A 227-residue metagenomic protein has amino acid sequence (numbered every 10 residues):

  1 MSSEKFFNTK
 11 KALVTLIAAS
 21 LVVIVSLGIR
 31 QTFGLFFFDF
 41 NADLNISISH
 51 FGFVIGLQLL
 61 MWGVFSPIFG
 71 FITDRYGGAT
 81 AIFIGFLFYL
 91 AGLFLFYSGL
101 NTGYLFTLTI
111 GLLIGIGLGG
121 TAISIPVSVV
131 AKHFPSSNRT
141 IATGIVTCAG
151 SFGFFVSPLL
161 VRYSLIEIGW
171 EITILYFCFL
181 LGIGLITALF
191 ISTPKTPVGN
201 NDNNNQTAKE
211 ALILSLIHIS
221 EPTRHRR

Functional and structural regions predicted by a protein language model:
V14-I48, S66-F69: Extracytoplasmic
Q31, L59-P67, F155: Residue-level signature of mid-helix packing/kink "hotspots" within the transmembrane helices of 12-pass Major
F65-G77: Helix-to-loop junctions at the C-terminal end of transmembrane segments in multipass secondary transporters
F88-N101: C-terminal ends and interior cores of transmembrane alpha-helices in multi-pass membrane transporters/permeases
L105-G120: Hydrophobic core of transmembrane alpha-helices in multi-pass small-molecule transporters, especially MFS/SLC-type
G120-F134: Intracellular juxtamembrane helix-capping segments at the cytosolic ends of symmetry-related transmembrane helices
V146-T196: Helix-loop-helix hairpin linking two adjacent transmembrane segments in secondary transporters
I217-R227: Single conserved hydrophobic/aromatic residue that forms the stacking wall/gate of nucleotide- or nucleobase-binding
